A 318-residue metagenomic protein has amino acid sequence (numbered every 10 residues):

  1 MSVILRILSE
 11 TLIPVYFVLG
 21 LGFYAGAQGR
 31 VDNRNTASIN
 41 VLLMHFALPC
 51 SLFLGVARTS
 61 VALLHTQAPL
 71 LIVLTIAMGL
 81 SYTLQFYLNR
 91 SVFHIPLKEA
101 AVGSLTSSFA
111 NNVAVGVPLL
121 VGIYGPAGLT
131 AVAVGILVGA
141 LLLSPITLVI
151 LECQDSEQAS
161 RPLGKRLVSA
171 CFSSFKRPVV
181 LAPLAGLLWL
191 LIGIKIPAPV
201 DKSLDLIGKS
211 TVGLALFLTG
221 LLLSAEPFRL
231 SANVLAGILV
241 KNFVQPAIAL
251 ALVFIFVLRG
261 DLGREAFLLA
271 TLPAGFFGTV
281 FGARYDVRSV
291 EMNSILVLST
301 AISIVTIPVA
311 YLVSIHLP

Functional and structural regions predicted by a protein language model:
M1-P318: Alpha-helical transmembrane segments of multi-pass small-molecule/ion transporters
